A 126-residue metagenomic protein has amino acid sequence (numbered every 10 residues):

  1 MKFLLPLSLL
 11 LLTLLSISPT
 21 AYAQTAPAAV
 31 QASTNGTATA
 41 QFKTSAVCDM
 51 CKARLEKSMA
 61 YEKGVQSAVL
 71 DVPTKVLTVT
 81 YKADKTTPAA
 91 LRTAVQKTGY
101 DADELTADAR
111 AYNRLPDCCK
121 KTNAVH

Functional and structural regions predicted by a protein language model:
M1-A28: Bacterial Sec-dependent N-terminal signal peptides
T25-H126: Mature soluble domains of exported/periplasmic/lumenal proteins and thiol-rich metal-chelating peptides
